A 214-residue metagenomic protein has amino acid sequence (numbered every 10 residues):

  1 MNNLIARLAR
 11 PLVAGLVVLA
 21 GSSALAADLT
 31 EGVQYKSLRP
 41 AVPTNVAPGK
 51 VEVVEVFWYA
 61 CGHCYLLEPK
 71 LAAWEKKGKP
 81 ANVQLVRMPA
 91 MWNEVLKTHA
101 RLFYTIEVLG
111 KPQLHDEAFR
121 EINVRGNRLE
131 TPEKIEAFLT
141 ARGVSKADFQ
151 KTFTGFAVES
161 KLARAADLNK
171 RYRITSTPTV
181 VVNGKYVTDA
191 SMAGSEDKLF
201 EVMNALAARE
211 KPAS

Functional and structural regions predicted by a protein language model:
N2-E94, A205-S214: Extracytoplasmic thiol/disulfide redox context detector
L4-I5, A141-S214: C-terminal cap of thioredoxin/glutaredoxin-like
P48-K50, H99, S176-T177: A structure-centric signal for secondary-structure junctions around beta-strands
A60, L71, E75-K79, I106-G110 (+6 more regions): Sec/Tat-exported extracytoplasmic proteins
A60-H63, M91-V95, E121-R125, A157-V158 (+1 more regions): Solvent-exposed loop/turn segments at secondary-structure junctions within structured extracellular/periplasmic domains
Y65-E68, L96-A100, A193-E196: Conserved strand-to-helix beginnings and helix N-cap segments that scaffold or border functional pockets
E68-A72, H99-F103, H115-F119, P132 (+5 more regions): Extracytoplasmic/secreted envelope proteins and their assembly/folding machinery, especially bacterial periplasmic
G78-V108, P112-T140: Structural microenvironment flanking redox-active thiols in thiol-disulfide oxidoreductases
